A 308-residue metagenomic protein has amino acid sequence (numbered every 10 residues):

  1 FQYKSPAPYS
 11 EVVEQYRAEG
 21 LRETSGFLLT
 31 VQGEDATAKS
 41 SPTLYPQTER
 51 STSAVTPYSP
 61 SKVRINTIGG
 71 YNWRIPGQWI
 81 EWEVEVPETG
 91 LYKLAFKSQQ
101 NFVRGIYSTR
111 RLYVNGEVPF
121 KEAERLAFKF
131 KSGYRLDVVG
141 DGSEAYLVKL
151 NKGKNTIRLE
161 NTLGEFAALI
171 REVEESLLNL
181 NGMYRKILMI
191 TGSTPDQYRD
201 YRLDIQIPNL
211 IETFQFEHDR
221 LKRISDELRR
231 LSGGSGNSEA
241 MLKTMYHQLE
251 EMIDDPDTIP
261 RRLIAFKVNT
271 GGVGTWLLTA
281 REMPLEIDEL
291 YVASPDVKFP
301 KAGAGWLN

Functional and structural regions predicted by a protein language model:
F1-W306: Extracytoplasmic
